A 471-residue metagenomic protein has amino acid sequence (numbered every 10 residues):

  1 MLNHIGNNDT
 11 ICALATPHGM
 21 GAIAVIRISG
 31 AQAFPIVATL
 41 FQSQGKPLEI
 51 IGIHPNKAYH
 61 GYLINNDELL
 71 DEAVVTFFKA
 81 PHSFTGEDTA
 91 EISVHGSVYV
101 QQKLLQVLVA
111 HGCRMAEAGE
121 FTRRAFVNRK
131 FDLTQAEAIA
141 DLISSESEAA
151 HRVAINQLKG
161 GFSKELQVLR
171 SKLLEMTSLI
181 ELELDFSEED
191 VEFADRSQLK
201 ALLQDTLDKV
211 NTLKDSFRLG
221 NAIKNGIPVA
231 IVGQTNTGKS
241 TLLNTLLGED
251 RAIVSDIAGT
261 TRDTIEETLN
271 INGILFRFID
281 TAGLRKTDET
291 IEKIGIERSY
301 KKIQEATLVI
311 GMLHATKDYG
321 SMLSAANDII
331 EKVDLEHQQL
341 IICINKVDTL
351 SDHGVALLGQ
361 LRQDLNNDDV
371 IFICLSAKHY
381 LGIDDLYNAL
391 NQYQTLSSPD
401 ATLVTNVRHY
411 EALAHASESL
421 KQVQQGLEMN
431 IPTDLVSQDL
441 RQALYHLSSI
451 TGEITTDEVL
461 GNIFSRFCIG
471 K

Functional and structural regions predicted by a protein language model:
M1-R152, N156, G160, V333-E336 (+1 more regions): A glycine-rich (often HGG/GG-containing) alpha/beta subdomain
L2, G6-L14, H18, H151-N270 (+2 more regions): C-terminal-of-GTPase-core extension/linker across diverse P-loop GTPases
Y59-D71, V75-K79, G259-T287, E305-L308: Switch I (G2) and immediately adjacent beta-strands of P-loop GTPase domains
V75, M115, V229-I231, F278: Generic preference for hydrophobic
R114, L275-R277, I371: Conserved beta-strand segments of alpha/beta enzyme cores
R129, N236, D280: Conserved G/P- and acidic residue-centered "switch" motifs that form tight phosphate/ATP-binding loops in soluble
F278, M312, C343: Generic enzyme active-site microenvironment
E292-T316: Inter-motif core of Ras-like GTPase G domains
